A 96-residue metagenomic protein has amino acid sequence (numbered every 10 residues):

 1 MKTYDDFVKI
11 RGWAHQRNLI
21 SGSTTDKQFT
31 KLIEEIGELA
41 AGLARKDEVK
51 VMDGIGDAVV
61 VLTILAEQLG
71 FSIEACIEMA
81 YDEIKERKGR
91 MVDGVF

Functional and structural regions predicted by a protein language model:
M1-I55, V59-F96: Flexible "arm" and connector segments at domain edges
